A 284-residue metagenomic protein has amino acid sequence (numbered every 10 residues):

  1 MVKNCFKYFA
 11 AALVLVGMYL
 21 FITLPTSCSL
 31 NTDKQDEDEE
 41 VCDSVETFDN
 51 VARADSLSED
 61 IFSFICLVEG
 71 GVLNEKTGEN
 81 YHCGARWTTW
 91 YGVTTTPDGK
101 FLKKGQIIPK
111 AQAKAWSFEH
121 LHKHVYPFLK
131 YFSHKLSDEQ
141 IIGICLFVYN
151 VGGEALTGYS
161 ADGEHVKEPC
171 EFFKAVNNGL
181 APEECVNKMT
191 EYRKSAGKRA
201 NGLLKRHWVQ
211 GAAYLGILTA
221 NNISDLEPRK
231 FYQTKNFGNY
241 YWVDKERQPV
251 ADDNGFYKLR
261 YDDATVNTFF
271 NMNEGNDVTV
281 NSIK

Functional and structural regions predicted by a protein language model:
M1-L13: N-terminal Sec-pathway targeting helices
A12-T23: Bacterial N-terminal signal peptides
F21-L24, S29-T47, V51, D60 (+2 more regions): Long, amphipathic alpha-helical surface segments
D60-G71, I141-N150: Short, functionally critical alpha-helical segments immediately adjacent to catalytic or ligand/cofactor-binding
F64-L67, G71-T77, E119, K123 (+1 more regions): A contiguous strand-loop segment
G71-R86, K135-D138, G152-G163: Catalytic glycan-binding domains that act on GlcNAc-containing polysaccharides
E79-G105: Substrate-binding/active-site groove segments that recognize and process beta-1,4-linked N-acetyl-hexosamine
F101-L156, E164-A181, V186: Alpha-helical segment that forms one wall of the substrate-binding/catalytic cleft in peptidoglycan-active domains
